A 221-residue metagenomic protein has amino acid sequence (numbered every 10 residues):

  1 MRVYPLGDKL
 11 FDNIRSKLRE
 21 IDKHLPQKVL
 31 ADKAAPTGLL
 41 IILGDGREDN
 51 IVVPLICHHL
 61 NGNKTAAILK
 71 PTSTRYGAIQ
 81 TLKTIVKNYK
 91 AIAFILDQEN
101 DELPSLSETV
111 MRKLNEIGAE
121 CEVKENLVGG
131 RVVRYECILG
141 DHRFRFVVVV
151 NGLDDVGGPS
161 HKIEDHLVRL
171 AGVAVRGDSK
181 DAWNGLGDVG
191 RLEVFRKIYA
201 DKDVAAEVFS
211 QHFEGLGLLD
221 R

Functional and structural regions predicted by a protein language model:
M1-A34, L55-A66, I79-A91, E99-R221: C-terminal accessory helical subdomains adjacent to catalytic cores in phosphodiester- and nucleotide-handling enzymes
A34-L40: A short, charged/proline- and glycine-enriched loop that marks the coil->beta-strand transition at the N-terminal
G38, D49-I51: Acidic, metal/ion-handling microdomains and their immediate structural contexts
I41-D45: Short hydrophobic beta-strand that contains or immediately precedes a catalytic carboxylate
R47, P71-T74, D97-S105: Acidic, metal-coordinating catalytic cores used for nucleic-acid/nucleotide bond scission and strand-transfer chemistry
